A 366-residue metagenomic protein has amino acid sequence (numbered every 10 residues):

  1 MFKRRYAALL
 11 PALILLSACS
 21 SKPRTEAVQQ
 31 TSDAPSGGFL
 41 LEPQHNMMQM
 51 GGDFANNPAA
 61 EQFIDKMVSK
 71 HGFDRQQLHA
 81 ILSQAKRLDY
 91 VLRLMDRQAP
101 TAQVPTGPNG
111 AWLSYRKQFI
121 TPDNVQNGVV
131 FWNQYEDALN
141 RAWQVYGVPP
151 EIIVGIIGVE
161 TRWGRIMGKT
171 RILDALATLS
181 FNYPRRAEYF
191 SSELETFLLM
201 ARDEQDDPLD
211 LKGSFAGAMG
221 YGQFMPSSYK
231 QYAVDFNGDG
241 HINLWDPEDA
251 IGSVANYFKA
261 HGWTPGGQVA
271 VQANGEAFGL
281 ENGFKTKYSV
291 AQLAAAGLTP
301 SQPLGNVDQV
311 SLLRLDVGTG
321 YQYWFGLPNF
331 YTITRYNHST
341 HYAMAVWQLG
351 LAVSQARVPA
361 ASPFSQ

Functional and structural regions predicted by a protein language model:
M1-A8: Bacterial N-terminal signal peptides that target proteins for export
L15-A18: C-terminal motif of bacterial Sec signal peptides marking the signal peptidase cleavage site
S21-Q134, N140-W143: An acidic, Gly/Ser/Thr/Pro-rich helix-cap/linker signature
D65-R75, S83-Y90, Q144-G147, G158-R165 (+8 more regions): Sec-exported extracytoplasmic/periplasmic mature domains
K86-D89, E160-G164, A218, E276-A277 (+5 more regions): Solvent-exposed loop/turn segments at secondary-structure junctions within structured extracellular/periplasmic domains
G107-S253: Acidic/His-rich structured neighborhood in mature extracellular/periplasmic domains
P208-G318: Flexible, glycine-rich surface segments
V307, L315-Q366: C-terminal functional modules
